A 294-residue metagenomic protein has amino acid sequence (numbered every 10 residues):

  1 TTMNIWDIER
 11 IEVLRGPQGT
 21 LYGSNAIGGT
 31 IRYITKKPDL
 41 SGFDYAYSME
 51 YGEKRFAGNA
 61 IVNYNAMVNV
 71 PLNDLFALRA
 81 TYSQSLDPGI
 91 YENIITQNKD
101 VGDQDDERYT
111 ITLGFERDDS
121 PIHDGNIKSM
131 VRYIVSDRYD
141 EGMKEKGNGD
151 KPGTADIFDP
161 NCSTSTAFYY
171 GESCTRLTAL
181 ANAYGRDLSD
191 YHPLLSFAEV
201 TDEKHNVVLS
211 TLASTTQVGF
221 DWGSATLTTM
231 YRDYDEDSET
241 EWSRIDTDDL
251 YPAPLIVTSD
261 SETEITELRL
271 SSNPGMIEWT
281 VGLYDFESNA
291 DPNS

Functional and structural regions predicted by a protein language model:
T1-P17, L21: Periplasmic plug
N4, V13, A26-M49, V62-M67: N-terminal periplasmic accessory domains that precede and gate Gram-negative outer-membrane beta-barrel machines
I11-G16, I31-Y33, A80, L268: Non-catalytic regulatory/gating segments with a bias toward low-complexity or hydrophobic composition
Y45, I90-T96, E239-E241, N293: Short acidic, glycine/proline-rich loop/turn micro-motifs
E50-K54, E92-D100, F197-D202, L250-V257 (+1 more regions): Extracellular loop and loop/strand-boundary signature of outer-membrane beta-barrel proteins
F56-M143, G147-A155, N161-Y170, S210-S214 (+3 more regions): Transmembrane beta-barrel wall of Gram-negative outer-membrane proteins
R132-H192, A198-V207, Y251-S259, S288-S294: Flexible loop and strand-edge segments within Gram-negative outer membrane beta-barrel domains
E203-V208, L212, G219-S294: Replace "related TpsB outer-membrane translocases also match" with "some related outer-membrane beta-barrels such as
